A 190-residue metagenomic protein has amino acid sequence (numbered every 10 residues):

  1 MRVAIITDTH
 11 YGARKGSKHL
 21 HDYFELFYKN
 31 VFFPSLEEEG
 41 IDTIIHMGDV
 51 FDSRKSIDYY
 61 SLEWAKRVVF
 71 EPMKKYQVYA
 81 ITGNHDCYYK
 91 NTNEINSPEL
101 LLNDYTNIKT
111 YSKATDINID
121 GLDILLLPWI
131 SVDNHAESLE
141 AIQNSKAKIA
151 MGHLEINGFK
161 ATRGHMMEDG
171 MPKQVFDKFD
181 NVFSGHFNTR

Functional and structural regions predicted by a protein language model:
M1-W64, S138-K146: N-terminal active-site segment of His-dependent metallophosphoesterases
S53-R190: His/Asp/Glu-rich metal-coordinating catalytic cores of metallo-dependent phosphodiesterases/hydrolases acting on
